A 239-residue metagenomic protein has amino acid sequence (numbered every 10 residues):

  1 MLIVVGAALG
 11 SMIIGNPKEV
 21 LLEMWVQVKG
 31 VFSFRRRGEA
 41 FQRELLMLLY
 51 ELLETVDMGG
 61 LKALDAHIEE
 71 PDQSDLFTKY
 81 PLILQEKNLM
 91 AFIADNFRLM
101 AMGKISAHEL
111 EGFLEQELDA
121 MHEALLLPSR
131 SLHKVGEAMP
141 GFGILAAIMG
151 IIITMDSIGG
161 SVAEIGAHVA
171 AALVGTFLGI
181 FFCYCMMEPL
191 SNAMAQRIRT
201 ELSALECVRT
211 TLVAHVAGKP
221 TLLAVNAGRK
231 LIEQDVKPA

Functional and structural regions predicted by a protein language model:
M1-L126, E201-A239: Large intracellular
L110-F113, E117-A195: Helix-termination/interfacial motifs at the ends of transmembrane alpha-helices
